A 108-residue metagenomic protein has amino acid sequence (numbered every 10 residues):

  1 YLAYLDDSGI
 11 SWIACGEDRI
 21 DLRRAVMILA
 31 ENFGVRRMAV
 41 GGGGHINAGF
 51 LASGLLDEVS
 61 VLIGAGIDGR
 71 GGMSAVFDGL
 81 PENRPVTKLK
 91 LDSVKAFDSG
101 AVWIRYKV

Functional and structural regions predicted by a protein language model:
Y1-V108: Enzymes that bind and transform nitrogen-containing heteroaromatic metabolites
